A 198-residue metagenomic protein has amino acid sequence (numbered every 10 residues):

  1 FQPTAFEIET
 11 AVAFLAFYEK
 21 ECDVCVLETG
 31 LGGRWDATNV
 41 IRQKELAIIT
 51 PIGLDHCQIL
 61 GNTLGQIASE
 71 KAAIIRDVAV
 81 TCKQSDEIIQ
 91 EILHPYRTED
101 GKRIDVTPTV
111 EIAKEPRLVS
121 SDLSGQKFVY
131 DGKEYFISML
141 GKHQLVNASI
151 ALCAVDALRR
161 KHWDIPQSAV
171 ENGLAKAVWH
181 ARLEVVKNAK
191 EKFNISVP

Functional and structural regions predicted by a protein language model:
F1-R42, Q58-L60, Q66, E87: ATP-dependent carboxylate-amine ligase catalytic core
F6-E9, E70, V146, I150: A generic structural signal for residues located within well-ordered alpha-helices of large catalytic or ligand-binding
V12, A16, Q66, A73 (+3 more regions): Alpha-helical scaffold segments in soluble metabolic enzymes
Y18-E19, A72, A175: Residue-level signal for alpha-helix termini/capping positions
D23-T29, W35-I48, I52-D55, Q66 (+1 more regions): Nucleotide phosphate-binding/pyrophosphate-handling subdomain across enzymes that bind or process nucleotide phosphates
G33-W35, V40-E99: Conserved catalytic-core segment of NTP-binding enzymes
T81-S85, P95-D122, S138-K142, A169-A177 (+1 more regions): Beta-strand->loop->alpha-helix junctions that form or flank phosphate-binding loops in nucleotide-handling enzymes
S121-D131: Acidic-glycine-rich active-site phosphate/pyrophosphate-binding loop
